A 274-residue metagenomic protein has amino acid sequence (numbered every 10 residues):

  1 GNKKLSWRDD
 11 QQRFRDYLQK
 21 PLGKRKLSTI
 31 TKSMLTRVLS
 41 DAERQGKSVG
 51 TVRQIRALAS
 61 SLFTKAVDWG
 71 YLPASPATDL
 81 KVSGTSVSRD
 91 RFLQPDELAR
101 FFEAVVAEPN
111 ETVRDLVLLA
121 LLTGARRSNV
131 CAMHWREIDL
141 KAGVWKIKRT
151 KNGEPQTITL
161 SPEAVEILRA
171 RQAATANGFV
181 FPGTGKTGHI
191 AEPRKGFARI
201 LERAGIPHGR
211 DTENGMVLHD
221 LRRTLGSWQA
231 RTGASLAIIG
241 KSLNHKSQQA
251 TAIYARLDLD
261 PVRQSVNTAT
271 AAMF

Functional and structural regions predicted by a protein language model:
G1-R15: Short, aromatic/basic-rich helix-turn unit that serves as a nucleic-acid recognition element
S28-D41, T78-S83: Short, conserved phosphate-binding/catalytic loop or strand-edge motifs used in phosphoryl-/nucleotidyl-transfer
Q45, V49, A99, E103-R114 (+6 more regions): Short, basic (Lys/Arg/His-rich) helix/loop patches that form interaction surfaces in the mid-to-C-terminal regions
Q45-L58, D68-M133, K141, I147 (+3 more regions): Basic, Lys/Arg- and aromatic-enriched nucleic-acid-binding interface segment
S60-F63, V67, D258-V262: C-terminal flanking helix
V67-S75, G205-H208, F274: Proline-centered turn/helix-capping motifs that create local helix->coil transitions or kinks
A74, R136-V144, A234-I253, Q264: Short, polar N-cap/turn motifs at the start of nucleic acid-interacting alpha helices
F92, R149-G153, E163-V165, L243-T268: Catalytic-site neighborhood detector that most strongly recognizes the C-terminal catalytic loop/helix of tyrosine
